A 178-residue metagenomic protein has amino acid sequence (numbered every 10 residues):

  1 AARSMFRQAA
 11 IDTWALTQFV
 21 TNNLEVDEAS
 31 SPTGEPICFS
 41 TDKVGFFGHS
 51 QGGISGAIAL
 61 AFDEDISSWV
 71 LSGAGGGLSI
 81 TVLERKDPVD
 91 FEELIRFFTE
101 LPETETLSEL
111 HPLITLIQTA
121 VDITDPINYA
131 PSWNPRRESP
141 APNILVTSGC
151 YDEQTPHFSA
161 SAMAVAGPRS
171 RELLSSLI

Functional and structural regions predicted by a protein language model:
A1-N23, E28-P32: Cap/lid segment of the alpha/beta-hydrolase catalytic domain
A2-M5, P32-E35, I54-L60, P126-R136: Generic recognition of flexible, low-complexity loop/linker segments
R3-F6, A10, H49, A59 (+3 more regions): Hydrophobic alpha-helical scaffolding
Q8, D12-A15, I54-S55, F158-A162: Extracytoplasmic/secreted proteins, especially bacterial periplasmic and envelope-associated proteins
I11, V44, H49, S67 (+2 more regions): Residue-level detector of short, conserved catalytic/binding motifs and their immediate flanks
N22-E84: Primarily recognizes the serine-hydrolase "nucleophile elbow" in alpha/beta-hydrolase and SGNH/GDSL folds
A74-I178: The feature captures the conserved acid-bearing segment of alpha/beta-hydrolase catalytic domains
